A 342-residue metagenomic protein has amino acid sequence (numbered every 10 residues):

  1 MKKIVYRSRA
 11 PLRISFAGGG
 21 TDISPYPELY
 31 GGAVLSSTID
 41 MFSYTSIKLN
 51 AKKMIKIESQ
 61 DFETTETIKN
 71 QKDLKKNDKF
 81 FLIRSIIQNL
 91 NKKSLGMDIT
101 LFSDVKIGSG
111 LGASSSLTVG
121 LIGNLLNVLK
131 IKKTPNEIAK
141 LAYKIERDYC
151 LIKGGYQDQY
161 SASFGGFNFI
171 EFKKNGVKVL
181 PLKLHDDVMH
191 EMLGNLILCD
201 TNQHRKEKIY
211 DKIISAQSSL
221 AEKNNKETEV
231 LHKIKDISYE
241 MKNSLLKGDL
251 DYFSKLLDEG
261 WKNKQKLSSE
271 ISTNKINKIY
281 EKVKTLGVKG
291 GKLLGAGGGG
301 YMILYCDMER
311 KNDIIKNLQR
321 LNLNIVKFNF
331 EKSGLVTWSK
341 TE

Functional and structural regions predicted by a protein language model:
M1-A17, D22-E28, V34-S36, Y44-N91 (+4 more regions): C-terminal nucleotide
K93-D98, I131-N136: Short secondary-structure capping/junction motifs at helix and strand boundaries
M97, F102-S109, K289: Short pre-catalytic strand/loop immediately N-terminal to key active-site residues, enriched for Gly-Thr
L111-P135: DPxDG-like acidic metal-binding loop motif
G299: Glycine-rich active-site/cofactor-binding loop and its immediate structural neighborhood
